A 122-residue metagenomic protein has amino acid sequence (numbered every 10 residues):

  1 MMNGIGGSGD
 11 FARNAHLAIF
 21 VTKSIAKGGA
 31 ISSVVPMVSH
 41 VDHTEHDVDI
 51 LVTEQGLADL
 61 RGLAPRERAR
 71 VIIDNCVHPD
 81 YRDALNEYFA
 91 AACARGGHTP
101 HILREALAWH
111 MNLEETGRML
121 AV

Functional and structural regions predicted by a protein language model:
M1-V122: Conserved phosphate- and dinucleotide-binding cores of soluble alpha/beta proteins, encompassing both enzyme active
